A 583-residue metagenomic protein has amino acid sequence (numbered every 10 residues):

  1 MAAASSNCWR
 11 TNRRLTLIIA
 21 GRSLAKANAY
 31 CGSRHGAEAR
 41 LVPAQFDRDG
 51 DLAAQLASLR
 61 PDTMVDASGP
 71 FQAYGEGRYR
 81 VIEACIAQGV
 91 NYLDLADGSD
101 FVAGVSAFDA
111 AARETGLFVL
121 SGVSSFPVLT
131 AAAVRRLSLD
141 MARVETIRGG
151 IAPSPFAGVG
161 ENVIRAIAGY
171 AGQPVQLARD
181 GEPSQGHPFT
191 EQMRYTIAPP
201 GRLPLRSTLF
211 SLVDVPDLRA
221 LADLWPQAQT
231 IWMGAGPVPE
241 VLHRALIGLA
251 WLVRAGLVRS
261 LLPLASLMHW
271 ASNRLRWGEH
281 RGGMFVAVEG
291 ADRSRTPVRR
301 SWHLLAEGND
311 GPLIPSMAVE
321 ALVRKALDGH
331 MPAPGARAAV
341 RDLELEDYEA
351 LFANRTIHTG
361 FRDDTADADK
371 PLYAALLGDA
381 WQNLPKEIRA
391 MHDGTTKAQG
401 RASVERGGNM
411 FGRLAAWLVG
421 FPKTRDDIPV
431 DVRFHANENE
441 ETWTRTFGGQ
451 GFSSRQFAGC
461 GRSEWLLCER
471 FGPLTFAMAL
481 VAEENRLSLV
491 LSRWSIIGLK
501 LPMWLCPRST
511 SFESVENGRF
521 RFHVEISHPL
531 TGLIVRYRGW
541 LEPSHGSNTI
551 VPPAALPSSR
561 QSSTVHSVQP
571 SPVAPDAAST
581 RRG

Functional and structural regions predicted by a protein language model:
M1-R10: N-terminal Rossmann NAD(P)H-binding glycine-rich loop of SDR-like oxidoreductase domains
A2, L139-G290, T296: Active-site-lining helix/loop region of Rossmann-like oxidoreductase modules
R14-K26: Conserved glycine-rich Rossmann-like NAD(P)H-binding loop of the short-chain dehydrogenase/reductase
T16, G32-A103: NAD(P)H-binding glycine-rich loop region in Rossmannoid oxidoreductase-like domains and their noncatalytic homologs
F71-Q185, A220: Glycine-/Pro-rich loop/turn segments that contact NAD(P) or position catalytic residues in Rossmann-like domains
A255-T365: C-terminal active-site/capping subdomain that shapes the small-molecule cofactor and substrate pocket of enzyme
L372, D379-V515, F520-V524, Y537: Soluble ligand-binding/transfer domains with enclosed cavities or grooves
C506-E513, I526-V573, R582: Edge beta-strand at a domain terminus
